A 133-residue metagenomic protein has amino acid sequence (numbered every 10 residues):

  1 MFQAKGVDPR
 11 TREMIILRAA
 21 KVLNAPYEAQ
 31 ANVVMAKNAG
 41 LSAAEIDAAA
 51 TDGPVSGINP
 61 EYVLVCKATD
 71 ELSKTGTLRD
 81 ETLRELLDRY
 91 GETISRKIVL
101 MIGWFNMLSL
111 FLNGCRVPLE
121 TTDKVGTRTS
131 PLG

Functional and structural regions predicted by a protein language model:
M1-G133: Hydrophobic alpha-helical segments
